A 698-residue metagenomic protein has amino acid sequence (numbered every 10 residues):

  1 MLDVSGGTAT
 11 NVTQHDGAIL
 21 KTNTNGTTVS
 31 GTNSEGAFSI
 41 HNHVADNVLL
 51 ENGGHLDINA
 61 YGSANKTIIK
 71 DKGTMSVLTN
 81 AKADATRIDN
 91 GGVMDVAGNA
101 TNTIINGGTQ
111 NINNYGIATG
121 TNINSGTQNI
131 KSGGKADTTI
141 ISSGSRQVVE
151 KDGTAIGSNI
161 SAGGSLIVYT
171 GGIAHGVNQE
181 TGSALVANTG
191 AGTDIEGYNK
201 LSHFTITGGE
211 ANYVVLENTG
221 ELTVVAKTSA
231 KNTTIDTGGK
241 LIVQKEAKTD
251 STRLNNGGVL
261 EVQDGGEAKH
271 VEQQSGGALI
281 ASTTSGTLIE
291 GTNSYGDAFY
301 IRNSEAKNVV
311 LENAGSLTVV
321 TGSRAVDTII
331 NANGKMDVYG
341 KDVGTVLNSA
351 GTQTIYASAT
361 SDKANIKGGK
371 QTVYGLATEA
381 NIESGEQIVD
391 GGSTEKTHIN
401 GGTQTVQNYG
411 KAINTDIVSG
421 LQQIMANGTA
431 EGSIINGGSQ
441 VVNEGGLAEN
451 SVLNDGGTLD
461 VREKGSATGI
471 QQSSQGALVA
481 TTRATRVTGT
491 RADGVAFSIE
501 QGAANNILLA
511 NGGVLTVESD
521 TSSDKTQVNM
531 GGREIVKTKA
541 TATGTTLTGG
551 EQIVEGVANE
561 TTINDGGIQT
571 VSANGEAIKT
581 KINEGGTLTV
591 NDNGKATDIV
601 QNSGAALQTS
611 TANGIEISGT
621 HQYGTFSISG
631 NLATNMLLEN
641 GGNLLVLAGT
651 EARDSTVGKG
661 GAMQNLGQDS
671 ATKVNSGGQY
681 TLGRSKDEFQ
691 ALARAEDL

Functional and structural regions predicted by a protein language model:
M1-L698: Long, low-complexity, polar and repeat-rich extracellular regions of very large Gram-negative surface proteins
